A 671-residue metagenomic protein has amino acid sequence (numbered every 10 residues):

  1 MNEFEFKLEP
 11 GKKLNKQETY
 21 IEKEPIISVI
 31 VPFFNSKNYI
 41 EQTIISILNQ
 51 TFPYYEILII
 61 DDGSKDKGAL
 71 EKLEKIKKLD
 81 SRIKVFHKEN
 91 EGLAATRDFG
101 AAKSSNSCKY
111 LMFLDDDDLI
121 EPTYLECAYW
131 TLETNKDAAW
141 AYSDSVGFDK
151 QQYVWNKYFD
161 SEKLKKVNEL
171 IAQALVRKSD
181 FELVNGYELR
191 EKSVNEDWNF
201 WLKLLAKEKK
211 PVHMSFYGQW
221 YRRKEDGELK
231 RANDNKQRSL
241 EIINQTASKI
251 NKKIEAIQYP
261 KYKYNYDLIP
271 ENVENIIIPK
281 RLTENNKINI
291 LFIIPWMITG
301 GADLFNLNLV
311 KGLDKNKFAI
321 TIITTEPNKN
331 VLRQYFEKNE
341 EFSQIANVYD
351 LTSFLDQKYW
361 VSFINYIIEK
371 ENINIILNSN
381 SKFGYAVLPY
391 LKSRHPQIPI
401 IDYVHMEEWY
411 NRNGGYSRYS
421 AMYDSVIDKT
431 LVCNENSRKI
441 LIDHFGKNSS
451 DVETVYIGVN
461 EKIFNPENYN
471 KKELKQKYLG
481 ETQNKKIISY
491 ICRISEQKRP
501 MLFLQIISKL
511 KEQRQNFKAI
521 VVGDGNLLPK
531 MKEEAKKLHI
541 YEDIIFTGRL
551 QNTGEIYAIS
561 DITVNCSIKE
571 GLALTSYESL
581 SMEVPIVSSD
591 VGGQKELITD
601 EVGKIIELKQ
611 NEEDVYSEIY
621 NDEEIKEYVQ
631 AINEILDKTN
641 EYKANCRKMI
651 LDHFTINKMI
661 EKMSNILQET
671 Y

Functional and structural regions predicted by a protein language model:
M1-S46, I276-T283: N-proximal low-complexity "stem/linker" segments adjacent to membrane-targeting elements
P25, K287-I294, L431, E481-K498 (+1 more regions): Conserved donor-binding/catalytic core segment of Leloir-type glycosyltransferases
N38, D303-N308, K486, Y490-K509 (+1 more regions): A conserved mid-protein helix/loop that constitutes part of the nucleotide-sugar donor-binding site
D61-E71, E461, N526-L528: A conserved acidic beta->alpha catalytic loop
K88-N106: Glycine-rich, basic loop-to-helix element that forms the pyrophosphate-binding segment of sugar-nucleotide handling
T123-V154: Conserved donor NDP-sugar-binding/catalytic core segment of glycosyltransferases
S193-F200: Acidic donor-binding loop at a coil-to-helix junction in glycosyltransferase catalytic cores that engages
R549, I568: Aromatic "clamp/platform" in nucleotide-sugar-dependent glycosyltransferases that forms part of the donor/acceptor
